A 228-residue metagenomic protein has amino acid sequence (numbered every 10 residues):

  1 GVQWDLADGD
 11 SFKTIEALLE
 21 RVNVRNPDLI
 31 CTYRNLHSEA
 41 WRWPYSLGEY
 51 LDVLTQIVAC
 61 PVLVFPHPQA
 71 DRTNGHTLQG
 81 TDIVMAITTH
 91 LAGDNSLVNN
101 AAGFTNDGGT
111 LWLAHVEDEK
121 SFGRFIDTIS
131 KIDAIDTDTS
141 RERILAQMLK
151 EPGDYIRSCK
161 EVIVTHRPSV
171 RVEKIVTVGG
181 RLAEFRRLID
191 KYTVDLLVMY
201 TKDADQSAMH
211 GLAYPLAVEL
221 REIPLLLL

Functional and structural regions predicted by a protein language model:
G1-D5, G80-E142, V164-R171, E219 (+1 more regions): Small/aliphatic-rich secondary-structure junction motif
V2-E39, E161-L197: Structural beta-alpha unit
A7-G9, F65-H67, A114-V116, I175-G179 (+1 more regions): Conserved beta-strand termini and adjacent loop/short-helix elements that scaffold enzyme active sites in alpha/beta
D8-F12, S46-Y50, V98, N106 (+8 more regions): Membrane-embedded alpha-helical bundles that form conduits across membranes
L19-N74, R187-L228: Gly/Ser-rich helix-loop-strand patches that form or flank binding pockets for ribonucleotide-derived cofactors
G75, G123-D127, R186-R187: Short, well-ordered secondary-structure micro-motifs
D136-D154: A short acidic, glycine-rich active-site loop that binds or catalyzes chemistry on phosphate/adenosine moieties
M148-I163, V172: Alpha-helix-centered segments that form part of catalytic cores
